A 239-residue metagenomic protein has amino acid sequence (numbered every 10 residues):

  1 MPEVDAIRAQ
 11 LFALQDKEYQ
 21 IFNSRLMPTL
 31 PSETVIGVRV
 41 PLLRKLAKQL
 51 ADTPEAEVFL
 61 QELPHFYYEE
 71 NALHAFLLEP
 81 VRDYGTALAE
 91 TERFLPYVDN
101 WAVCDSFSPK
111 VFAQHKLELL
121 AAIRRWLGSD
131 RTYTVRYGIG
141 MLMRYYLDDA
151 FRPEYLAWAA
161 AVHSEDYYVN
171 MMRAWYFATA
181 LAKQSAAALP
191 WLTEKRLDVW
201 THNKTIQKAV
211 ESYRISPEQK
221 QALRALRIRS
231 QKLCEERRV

Functional and structural regions predicted by a protein language model:
M1-V239: Alpha-helical scaffold domains
